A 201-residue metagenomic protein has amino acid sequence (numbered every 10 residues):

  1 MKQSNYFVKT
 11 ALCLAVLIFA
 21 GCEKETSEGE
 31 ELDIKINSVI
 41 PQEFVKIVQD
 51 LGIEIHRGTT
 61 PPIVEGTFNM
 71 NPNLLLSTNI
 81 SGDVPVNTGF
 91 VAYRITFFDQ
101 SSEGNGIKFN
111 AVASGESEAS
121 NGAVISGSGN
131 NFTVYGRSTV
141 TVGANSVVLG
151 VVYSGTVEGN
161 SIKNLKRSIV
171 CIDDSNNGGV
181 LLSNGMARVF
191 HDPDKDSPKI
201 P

Functional and structural regions predicted by a protein language model:
M1-C22: Sec-dependent bacterial lipoprotein signal peptides
C22-V84, P193-P201: Amphipathic/hydrophobic helical signal segments and adjacent flexible N-terminal regions that mediate secretion
V64, V91-Y93, L149-V151: Residues that flank catalytic or metal-binding motifs in active/ligand-binding sites
V64-T67, S102-K108, G127-Y135: Short, hydrophobic/aromatic-rich segments at coil-to-beta transitions
N73-A119: N-terminal glycine/threonine-rich, aromatic-flanked beta-hairpin/loop signature
L75-N87, E116, V140-V147, C171-L181: Short, cysteine-centered beta-strand-loop-beta hairpins and adjacent loop/turn segments enriched in charged/polar
E118-C171: Acidic, glycine-rich flexible loop segments
V148-P201: Glycine-rich, aromatic-bearing surface loops/beta-hairpins
